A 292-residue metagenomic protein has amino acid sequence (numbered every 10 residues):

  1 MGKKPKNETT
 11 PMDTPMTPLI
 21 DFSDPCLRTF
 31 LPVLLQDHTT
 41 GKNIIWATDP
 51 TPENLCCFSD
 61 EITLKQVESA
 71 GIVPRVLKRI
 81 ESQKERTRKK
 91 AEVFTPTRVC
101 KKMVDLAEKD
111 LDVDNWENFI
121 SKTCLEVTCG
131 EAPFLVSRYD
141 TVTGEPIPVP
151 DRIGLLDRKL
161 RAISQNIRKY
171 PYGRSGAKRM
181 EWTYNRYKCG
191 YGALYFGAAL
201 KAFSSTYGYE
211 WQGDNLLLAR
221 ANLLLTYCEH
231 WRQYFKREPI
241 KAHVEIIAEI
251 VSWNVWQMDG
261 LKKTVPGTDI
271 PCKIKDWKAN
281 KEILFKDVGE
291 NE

Functional and structural regions predicted by a protein language model:
G2-E292: SAM-dependent methyltransferase catalytic region
